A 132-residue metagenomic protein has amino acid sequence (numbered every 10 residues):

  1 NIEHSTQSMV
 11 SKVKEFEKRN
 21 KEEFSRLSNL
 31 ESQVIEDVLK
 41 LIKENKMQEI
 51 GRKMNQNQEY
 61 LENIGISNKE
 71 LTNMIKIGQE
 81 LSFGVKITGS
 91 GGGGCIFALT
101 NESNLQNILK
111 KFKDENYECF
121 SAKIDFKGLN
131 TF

Functional and structural regions predicted by a protein language model:
N1-K86, F97-F132: C-terminal nucleotide
G94: Conserved glycine-rich beta-strand-loop-beta hairpin in the small C-terminal domain of fold type I
